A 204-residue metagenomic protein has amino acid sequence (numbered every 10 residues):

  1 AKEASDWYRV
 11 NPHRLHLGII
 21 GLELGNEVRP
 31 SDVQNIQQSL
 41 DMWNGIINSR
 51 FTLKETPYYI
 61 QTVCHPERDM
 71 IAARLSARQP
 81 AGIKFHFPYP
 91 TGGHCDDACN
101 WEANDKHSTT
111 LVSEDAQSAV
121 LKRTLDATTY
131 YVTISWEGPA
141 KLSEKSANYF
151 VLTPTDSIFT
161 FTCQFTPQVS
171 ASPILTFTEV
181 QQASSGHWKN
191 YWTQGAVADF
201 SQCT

Functional and structural regions predicted by a protein language model:
A1-T204: Acidic/polar, glycine-enriched structural segments that form the non-catalytic walls/loops of the carbohydrate-binding
